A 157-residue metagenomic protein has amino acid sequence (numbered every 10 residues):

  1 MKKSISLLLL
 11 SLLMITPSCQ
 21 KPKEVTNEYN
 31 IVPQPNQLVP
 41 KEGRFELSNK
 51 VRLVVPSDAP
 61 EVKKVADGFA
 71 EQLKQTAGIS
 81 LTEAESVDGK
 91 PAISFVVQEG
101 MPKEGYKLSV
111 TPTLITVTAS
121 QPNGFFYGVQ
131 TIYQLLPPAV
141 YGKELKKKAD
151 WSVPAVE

Functional and structural regions predicted by a protein language model:
S4-L13: Sec-dependent N-terminal signal peptides
I15-S18: C-terminal motif of bacterial Sec signal peptides marking the signal peptidase cleavage site
Q20-E157: Contiguous, structured surface segment used for ligand recognition
